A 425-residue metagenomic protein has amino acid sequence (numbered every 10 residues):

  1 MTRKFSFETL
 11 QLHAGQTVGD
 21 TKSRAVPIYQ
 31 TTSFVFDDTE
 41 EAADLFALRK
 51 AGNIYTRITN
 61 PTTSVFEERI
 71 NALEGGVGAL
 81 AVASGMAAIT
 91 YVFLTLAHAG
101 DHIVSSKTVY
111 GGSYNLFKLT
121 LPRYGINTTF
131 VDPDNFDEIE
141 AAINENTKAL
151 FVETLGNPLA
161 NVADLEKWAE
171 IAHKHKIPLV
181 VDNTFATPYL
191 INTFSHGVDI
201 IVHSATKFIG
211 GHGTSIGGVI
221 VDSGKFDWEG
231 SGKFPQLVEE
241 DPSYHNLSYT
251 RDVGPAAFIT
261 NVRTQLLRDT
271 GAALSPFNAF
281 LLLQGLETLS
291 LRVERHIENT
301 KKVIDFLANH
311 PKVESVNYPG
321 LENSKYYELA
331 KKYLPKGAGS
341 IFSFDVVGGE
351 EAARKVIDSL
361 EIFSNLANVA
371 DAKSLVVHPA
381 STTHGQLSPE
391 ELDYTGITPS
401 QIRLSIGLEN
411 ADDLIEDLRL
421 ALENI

Functional and structural regions predicted by a protein language model:
T2, Q11-T17, A79-N309: Conserved PLP-enzyme active-site core in the AAT-like
T2-N60, E68, I402: N-terminal "arm"/small-domain region of PLP-dependent enzymes with the aminotransferase-like
D38-T90, G112-T120: Conserved N-terminal alpha-helix of the aminotransferase class I/II PLP-enzyme fold
K118, N127, E145, R292 (+3 more regions): PLP-dependent enzyme catalytic core of the Aspartate aminotransferase-like
L150, G218-I220, V316, F342 (+1 more regions): Well-ordered beta-strand positions enriched in small/hydrophobic/aromatic, beta-favoring residues
L155, T184-A186, L321, V347 (+1 more regions): Active-site beta-loop-alpha junctions enriched in small/polar residues
V221, S343-D345, S405-G407: Short hydrophobic/aromatic beta-strand micro-patches that form the beta-sheet surface supporting nucleotide- or nucleic
T270-A273, F277-Q284, T288, V293-R295 (+3 more regions): Conserved small-domain helix->loop->beta segment predominantly found in fold-type I
